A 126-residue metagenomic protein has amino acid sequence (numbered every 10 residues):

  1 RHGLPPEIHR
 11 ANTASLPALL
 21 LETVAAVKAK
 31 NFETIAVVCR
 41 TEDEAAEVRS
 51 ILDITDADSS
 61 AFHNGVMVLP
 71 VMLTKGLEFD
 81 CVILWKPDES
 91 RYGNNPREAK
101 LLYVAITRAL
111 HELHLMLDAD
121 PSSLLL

Functional and structural regions predicted by a protein language model:
R1-A11: Interdomain hinge/linker at the junction between the two RecA-like core domains of SF2 helicases
A14-P17, A25-H114, A119, S123-L126: Core RecA-like ATPase module of SF1/SF2 helicases and allied nucleic-acid translocases
